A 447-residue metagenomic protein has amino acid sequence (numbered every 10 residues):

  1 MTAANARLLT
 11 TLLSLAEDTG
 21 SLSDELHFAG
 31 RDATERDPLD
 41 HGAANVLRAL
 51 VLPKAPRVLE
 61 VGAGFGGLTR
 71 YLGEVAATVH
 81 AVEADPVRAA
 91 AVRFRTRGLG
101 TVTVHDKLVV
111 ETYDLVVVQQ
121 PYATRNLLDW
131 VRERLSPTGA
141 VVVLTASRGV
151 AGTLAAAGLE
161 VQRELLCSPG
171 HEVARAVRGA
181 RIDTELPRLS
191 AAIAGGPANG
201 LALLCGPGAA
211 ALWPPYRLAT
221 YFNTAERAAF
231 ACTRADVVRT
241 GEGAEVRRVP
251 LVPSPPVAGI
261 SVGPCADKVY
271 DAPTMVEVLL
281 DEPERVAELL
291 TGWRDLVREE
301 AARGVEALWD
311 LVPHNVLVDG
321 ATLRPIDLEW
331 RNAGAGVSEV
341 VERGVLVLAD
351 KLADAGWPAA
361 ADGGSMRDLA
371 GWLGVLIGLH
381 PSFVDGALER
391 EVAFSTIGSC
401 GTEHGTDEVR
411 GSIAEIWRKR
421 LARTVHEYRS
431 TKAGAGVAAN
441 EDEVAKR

Functional and structural regions predicted by a protein language model:
M1-T19: N-terminal auxiliary segments of SAM/dcSAM-dependent transferases
D37-P56: Conserved alpha-helix/loop element of class I SAM-dependent methyltransferases that forms part of the SAM/SAH-binding
A55-G64: Conserved class I S-adenosyl-L-methionine
F65-A76: Conserved SAM-binding loop of SAM-dependent methyltransferases across substrates and taxa, primarily the Class I
V75-T101: Class I SAM-dependent methyltransferase SAM/SAH-binding core
N126-P137: A short glycine-rich, Lys/Arg-flanked "PGG" loop and its adjoining helix->strand segment in the class I
C167-G243: Rossmann-like AdoMet/SAM-dependent catalytic core
R303-P358: Catalytic activation segment of kinase domains across protein kinase-like and atypical kinase folds
